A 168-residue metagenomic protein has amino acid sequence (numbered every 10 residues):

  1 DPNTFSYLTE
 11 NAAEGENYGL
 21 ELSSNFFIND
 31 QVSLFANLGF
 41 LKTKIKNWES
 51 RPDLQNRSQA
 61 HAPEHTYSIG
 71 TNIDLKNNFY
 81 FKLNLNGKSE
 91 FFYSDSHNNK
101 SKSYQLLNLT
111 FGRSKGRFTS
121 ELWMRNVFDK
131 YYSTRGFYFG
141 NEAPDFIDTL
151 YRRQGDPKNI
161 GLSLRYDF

Functional and structural regions predicted by a protein language model:
D1, A13, A60, Q105-L107 (+1 more regions): Generic, ordered loop/turn and secondary-structure boundary motif
P2-F5, R51-P52, F139-I147: Short glycine/proline- and charge-enriched loop/turn segments that cap or connect secondary-structure elements
T4-D95, S163-D167: Gram-negative outer-membrane beta-barrel transporters
E16-Y18, P63-Y67, S103-L107, G116 (+1 more regions): Residues that define the transmembrane beta-barrel architecture of outer-membrane proteins
T71, N108-L109: Transmembrane beta-barrel strand/turn architecture of Gram-negative outer membrane proteins
E90-F92, R113-F168: C-terminal beta-signal and adjacent terminal beta-strands/loops of Gram-negative outer-membrane beta-barrel proteins
D95-S101, N141: Short, surface-exposed loop/helix-turn segments at secondary-structure junctions that function as lids/hinges flanking
